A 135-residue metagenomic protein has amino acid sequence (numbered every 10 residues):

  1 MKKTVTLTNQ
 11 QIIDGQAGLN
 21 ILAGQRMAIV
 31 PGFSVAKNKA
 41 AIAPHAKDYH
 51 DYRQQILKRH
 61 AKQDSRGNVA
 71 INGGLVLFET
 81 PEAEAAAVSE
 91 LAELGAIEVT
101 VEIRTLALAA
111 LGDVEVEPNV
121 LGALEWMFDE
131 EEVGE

Functional and structural regions predicted by a protein language model:
V5-R59: N-terminal interaction modules that seed assembly of large macromolecular complexes
K47-E135: Low-complexity intrinsically disordered segments
